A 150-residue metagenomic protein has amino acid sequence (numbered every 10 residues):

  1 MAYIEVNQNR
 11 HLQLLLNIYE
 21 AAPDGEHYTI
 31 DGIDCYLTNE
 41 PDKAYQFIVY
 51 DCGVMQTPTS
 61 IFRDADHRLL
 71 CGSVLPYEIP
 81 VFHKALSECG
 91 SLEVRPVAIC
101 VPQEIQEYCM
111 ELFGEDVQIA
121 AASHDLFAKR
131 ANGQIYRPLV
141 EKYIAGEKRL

Functional and structural regions predicted by a protein language model:
M1-Y28, F47: Walker A/P-loop NTP-binding active-site region of P-loop NTPases, recognizing the glycine-rich GxxxxGKT/S
I4-V6, T38, C52, A122: Conserved beta-strand termini and adjacent loop/short-helix elements that scaffold enzyme active sites in alpha/beta
N9-H11, T29-D34, T57-I61: A broad, low-specificity signal for short, low-complexity segments enriched in glycine/proline and polar/charged
L15-N17, C35, C109, I135-I144: Generic hydrophobic, helix-prone segments enriched in Leu/Val/Ile
G25-I33, K84-A85: Charged, low-complexity, helix/coiled-coil-prone segments
D34-P41: Short acidic low-complexity segments
K43-G133: Conserved catalytic-core segment of NTP-binding enzymes
D125-L150: NTP-binding/hydrolysis catalytic cores, primarily Walker-type P-loop NTPases
